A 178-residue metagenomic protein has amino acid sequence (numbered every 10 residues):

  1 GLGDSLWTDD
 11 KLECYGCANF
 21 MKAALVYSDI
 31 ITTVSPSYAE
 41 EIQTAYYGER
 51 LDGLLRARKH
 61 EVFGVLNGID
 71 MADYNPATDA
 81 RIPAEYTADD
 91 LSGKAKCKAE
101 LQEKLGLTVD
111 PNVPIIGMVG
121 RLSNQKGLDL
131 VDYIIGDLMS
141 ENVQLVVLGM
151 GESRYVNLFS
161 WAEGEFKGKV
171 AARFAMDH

Functional and structural regions predicted by a protein language model:
G1-H178: Catalytic cores of nucleotide-sugar-dependent glycosyltransferases that transfer UDP/GDP/TDP-activated
